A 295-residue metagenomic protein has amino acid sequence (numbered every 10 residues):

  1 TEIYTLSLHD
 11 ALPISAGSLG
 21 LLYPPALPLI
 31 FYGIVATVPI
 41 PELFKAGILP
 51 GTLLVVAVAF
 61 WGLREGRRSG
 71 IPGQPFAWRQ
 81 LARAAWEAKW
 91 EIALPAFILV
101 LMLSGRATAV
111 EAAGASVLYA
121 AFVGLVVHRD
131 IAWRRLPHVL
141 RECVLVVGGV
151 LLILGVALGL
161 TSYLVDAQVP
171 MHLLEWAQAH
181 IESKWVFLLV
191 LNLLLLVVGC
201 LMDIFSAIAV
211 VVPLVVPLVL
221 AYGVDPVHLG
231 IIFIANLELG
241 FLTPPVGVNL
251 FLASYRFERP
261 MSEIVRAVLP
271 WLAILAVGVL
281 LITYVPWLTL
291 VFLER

Functional and structural regions predicted by a protein language model:
T1-T5: Short, exposed "boundary/linker" segments that immediately precede the start of a downstream structural module
S7-R295: Alpha-helical transmembrane segments of multi-pass membrane transport proteins
